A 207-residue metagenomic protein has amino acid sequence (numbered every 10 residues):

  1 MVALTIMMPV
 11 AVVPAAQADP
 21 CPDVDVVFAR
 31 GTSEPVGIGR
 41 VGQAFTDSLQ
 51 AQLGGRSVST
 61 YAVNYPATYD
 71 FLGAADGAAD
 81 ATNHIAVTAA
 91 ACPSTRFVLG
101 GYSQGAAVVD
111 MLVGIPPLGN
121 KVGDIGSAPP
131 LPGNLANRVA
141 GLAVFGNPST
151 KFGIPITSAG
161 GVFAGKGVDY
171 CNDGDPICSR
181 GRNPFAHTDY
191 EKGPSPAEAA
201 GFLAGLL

Functional and structural regions predicted by a protein language model:
M1-A18: Secretory targeting and sorting signals
I6-M7, P93, P130, H187: Generic detector of short alpha-helix boundary/capping microenvironments and adjacent low-complexity segments
P9, D25, G100, Q104 (+1 more regions): Functionally constrained cores in energy, signaling, and assembly domains
A16, Y61, V168: A broad, low-specificity signal marking well-ordered, structured residues that form hydrophobic/aromatic
A18-D19, V162: Short glycine/proline-enriched loop/turn "hinge" motifs that connect secondary-structure elements and lie
P20-R96, N172-P196, A200-G205: Active-site catalytic motif of lipid deacylating hydrolases and related acyltransferases
A78-V162, I177: Serine-dependent carboxylesterase/thioesterase catalytic core of lipase-like alpha/beta-hydrolase/SGNH enzymes
G133-V144, P148-P155, A159-D169, G174-L207: Active-site-adjacent pocket-lining segments in enzyme domains
